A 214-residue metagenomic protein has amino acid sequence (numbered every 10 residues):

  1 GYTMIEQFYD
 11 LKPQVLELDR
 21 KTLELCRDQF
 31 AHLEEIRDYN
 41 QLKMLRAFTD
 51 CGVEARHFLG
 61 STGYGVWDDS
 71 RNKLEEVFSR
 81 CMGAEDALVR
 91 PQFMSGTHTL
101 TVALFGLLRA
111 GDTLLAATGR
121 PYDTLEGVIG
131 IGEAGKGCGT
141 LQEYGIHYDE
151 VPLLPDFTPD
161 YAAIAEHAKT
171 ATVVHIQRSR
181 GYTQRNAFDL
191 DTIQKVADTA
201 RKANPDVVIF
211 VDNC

Functional and structural regions predicted by a protein language model:
G1-T3: Short, Lys/Arg-enriched N-terminal segments with co-localized hydrophobic residues within the first ~10-30 amino acids
D19-A84: Glycine-rich phosphate-binding segment of PLP-dependent enzymes
H57-L59, V174-R180, I209-D212: Short beta-strands and strand-loop turn motifs
A87-L114, P121-G132: Conserved beta-loop-alpha segment that forms the PLP phosphate-binding cup at the N-terminus of a helix
P91, A116-R120, Q177-R178, N213: Glycine-rich, histidine-containing beta strand-loop boundary motifs that form or position
D123, I131-T192: PLP-dependent aminotransferase-class I/II
F188-C214: Catalytic PLP-binding core of fold-type I/II PLP enzymes
